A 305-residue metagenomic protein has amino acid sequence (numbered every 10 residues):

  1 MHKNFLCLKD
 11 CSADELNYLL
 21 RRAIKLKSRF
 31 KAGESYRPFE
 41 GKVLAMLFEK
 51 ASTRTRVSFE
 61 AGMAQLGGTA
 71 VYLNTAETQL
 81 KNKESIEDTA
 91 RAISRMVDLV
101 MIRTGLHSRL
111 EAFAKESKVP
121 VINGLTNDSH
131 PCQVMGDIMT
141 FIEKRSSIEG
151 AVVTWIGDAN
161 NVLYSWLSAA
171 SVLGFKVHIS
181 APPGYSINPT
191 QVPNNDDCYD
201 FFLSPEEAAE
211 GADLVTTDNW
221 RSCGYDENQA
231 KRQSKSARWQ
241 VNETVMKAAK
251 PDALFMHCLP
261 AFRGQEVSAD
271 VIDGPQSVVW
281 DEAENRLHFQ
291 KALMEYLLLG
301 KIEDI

Functional and structural regions predicted by a protein language model:
M1-V57, A61: Positively charged, low-complexity intrinsically disordered leader regions
P38-I142, R263: Phosphate/diphosphate ligand-binding glycine-rich loop within oxidoreductases
E49-A61, E143-T217: Glycine-rich phosphate/diphosphate-binding loop of Rossmann-like nucleotide-binding domains
L66, M96, E116-S117, L173 (+3 more regions): Short, structured coil segments at secondary-structure junctions
S94, A114, I148, A208-E210 (+1 more regions): A short, aliphatic-rich alpha-helical micro-motif
P193-D270: Rossmann-like adenosine-cofactor binding region
D252-A253, C258-I305: Adenosine-phosphate binding glycine-rich loop
